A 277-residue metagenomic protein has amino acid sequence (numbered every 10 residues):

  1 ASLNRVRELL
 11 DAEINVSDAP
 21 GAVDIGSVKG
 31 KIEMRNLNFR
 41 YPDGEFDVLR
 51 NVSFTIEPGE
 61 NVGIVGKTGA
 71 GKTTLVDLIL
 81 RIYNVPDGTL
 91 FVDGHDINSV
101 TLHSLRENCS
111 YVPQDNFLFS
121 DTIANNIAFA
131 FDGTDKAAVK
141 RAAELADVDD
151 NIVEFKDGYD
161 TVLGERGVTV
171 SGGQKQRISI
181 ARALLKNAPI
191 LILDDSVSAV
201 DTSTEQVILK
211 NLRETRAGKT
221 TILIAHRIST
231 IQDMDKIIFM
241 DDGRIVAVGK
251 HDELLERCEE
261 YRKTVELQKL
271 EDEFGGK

Functional and structural regions predicted by a protein language model:
A1-L9: Cytosolic ends of transmembrane helices, especially the final helix of ABC transmembrane type-1 domains
D11, V16-A19, I25-K277: ABC-type nucleotide-binding domain
